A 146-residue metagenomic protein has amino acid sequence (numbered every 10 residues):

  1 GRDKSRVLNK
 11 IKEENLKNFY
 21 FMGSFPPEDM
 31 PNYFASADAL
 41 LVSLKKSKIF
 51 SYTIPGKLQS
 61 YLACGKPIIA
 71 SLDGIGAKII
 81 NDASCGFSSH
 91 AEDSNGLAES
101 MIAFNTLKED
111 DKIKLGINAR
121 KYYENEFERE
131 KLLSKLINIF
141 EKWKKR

Functional and structural regions predicted by a protein language model:
K4-N32, S36: Nucleotide-activated donor-binding/catalytic signature segment of Leloir-type glycosyltransferases, i.e., the conserved
L16, F34-S51, K66: Acidic donor-binding loop of glycosyltransferase active sites
M30-P31, K48-S51, A70-I79: Short glycine/proline-enriched, acidic/aromatic patches that form the donor-sugar handling elements
P31, P55-C64, A77-K78: Short alpha-helical segment that forms part of, or immediately flanks, the ligand-binding pocket in carbohydrate-active
A35-D38, Q59-P67, A83, S89: Conserved donor-binding/catalytic loop of nucleotide-activated donor transferases
A77-A103: Change "using UDP/GDP/dTDP sugars" to "using nucleotide sugars
G96, A103, D110-E126, N138: A short, well-ordered alpha-helix in the C-terminal region of glycosyltransferases
L107, R129-R146: C-terminal alpha-helical cap of glycosyltransferases
